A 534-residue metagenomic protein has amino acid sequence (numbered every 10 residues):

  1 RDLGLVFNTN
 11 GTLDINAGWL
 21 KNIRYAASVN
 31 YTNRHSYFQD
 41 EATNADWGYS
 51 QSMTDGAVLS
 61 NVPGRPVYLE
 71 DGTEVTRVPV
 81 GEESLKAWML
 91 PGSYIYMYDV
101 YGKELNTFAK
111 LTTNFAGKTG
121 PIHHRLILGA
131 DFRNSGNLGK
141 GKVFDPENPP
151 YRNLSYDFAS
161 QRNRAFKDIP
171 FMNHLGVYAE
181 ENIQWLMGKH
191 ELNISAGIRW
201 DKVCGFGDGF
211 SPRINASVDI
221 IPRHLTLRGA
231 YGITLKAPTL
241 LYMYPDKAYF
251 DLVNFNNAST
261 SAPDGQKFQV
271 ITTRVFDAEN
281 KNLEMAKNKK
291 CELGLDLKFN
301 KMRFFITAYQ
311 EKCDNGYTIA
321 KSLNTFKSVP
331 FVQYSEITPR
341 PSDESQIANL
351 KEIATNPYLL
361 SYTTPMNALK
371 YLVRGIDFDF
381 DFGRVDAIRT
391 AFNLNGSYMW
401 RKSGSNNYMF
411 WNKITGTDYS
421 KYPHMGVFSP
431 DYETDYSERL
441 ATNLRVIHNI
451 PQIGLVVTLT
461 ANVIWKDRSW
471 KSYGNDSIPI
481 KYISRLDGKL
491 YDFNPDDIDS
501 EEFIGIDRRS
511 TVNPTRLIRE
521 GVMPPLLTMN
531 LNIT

Functional and structural regions predicted by a protein language model:
R1-N10, Y37-T43, D55, V78-L85 (+3 more regions): Surface-exposed extracellular loop regions of Gram-negative outer-membrane beta-barrel proteins
D2-V6, F166-P170, T234-D314, Q333-S345 (+2 more regions): Outer-membrane beta-barrel signature, preferentially recognizing the C-terminal barrel domain of Gram-negative
L3-G11, L105-L111, N173-A179, A196-I198 (+7 more regions): Hydrophobic, lipid-facing positions within transmembrane beta-strands of outer-membrane proteins
D14-Y25, A116-R125, W185-L192, I220-T226 (+5 more regions): Short loop/turn motifs that connect adjacent beta-strands in outer-membrane beta-barrel proteins
I15, V29-H35, F132-L138, N173-L175 (+11 more regions): Transmembrane beta-strands of outer-membrane beta-barrel pores
A45-M89, G139-N163, A248-V275, N324-N356 (+3 more regions): Surface-exposed loop/turn segments flanking beta-strands in extracellular/periplasmic regions
S52-L192, M243-D246, F410, Y422-Y432 (+1 more regions): Outer-membrane beta-barrel transmembrane domain signature of Gram-negative proteins, especially the mid-to-C-terminal
M187-K189, K312, V329-Y473: Gram-negative outer-membrane beta-barrel transporters
